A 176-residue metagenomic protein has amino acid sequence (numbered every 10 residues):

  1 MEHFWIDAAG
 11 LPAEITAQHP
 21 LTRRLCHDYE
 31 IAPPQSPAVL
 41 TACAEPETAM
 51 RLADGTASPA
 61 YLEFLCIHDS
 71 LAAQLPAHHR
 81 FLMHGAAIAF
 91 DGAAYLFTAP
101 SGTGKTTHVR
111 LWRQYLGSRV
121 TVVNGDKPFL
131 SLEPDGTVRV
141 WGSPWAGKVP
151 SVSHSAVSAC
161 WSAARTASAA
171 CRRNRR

Functional and structural regions predicted by a protein language model:
M1-S101, L111-V123, F129-R176: A noncatalytic interaction/capping subdomain that flanks phosphate/NTP-handling catalytic cores
K105: Conserved lysine of the Walker
H108: Hydrophobic positions on the alpha1 helix immediately C-terminal to the Walker A/P-loop
